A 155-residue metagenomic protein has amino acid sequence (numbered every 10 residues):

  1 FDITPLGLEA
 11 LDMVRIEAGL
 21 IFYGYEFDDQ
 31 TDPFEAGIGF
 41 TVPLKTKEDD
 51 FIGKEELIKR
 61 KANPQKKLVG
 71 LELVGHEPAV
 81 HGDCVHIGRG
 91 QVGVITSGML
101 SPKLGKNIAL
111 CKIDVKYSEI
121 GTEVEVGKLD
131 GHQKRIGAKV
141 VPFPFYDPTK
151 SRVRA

Functional and structural regions predicted by a protein language model:
F1-A155: Conserved, structured C-terminal
